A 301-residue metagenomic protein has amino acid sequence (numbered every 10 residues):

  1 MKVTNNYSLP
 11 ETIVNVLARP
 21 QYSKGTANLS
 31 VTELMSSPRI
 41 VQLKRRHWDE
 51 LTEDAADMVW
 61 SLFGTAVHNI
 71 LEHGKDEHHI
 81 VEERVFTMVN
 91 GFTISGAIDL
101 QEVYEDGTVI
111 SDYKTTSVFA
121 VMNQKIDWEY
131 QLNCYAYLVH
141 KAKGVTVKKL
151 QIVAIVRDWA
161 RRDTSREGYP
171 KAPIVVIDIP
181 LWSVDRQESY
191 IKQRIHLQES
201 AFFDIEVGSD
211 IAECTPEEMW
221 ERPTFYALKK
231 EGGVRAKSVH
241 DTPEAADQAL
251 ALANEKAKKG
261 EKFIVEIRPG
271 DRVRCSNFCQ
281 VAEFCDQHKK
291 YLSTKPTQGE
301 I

Functional and structural regions predicted by a protein language model:
M1-I110, S117-Y130, H140, R162-P170 (+2 more regions): Metal-dependent nuclease catalytic cores that hydrolyze phosphodiester bonds in DNA/RNA, characterized by
K2-Y7, N90, L138-I301: Metal-dependent nuclease catalytic regions and adjoining charged, substrate-binding loops involved in nucleic-acid end
Y113-K114, I155: Generic beta-structure capping elements
K125-W128, L132, V184, E188: Short, charged, low-complexity patches
